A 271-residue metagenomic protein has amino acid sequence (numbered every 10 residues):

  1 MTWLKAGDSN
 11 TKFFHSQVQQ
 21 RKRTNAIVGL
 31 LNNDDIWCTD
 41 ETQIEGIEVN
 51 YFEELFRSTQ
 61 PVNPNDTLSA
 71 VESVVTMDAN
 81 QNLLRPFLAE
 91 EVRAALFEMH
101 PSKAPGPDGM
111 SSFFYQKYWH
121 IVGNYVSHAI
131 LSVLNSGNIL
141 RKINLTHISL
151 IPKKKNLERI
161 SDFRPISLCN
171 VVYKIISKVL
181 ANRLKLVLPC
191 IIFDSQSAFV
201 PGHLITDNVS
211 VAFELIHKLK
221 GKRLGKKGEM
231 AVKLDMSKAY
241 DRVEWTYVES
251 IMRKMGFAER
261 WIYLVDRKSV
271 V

Functional and structural regions predicted by a protein language model:
M1-S161, I175: Surface-exposed loop/turn segments and immediately adjacent short secondary-structure elements within folded domains
G29-L31, S102-M110, R159-L168, D207-R253: Conserved catalytic palm subdomain of right-hand nucleotidyl-transferase polymerases, strongest for RNA-directed enzymes
N63-R85, A89-E91, N138-I139, I143-H147 (+3 more regions): Active-site-proximal segment of RNA-dependent polymerases
S161-I192, T206-I216, R260: Conserved pre-motif C helix in the palm subdomain of viral-like polymerases
K268-V271: Conserved small/polar residues in nucleotide/adenosyl-binding loops
